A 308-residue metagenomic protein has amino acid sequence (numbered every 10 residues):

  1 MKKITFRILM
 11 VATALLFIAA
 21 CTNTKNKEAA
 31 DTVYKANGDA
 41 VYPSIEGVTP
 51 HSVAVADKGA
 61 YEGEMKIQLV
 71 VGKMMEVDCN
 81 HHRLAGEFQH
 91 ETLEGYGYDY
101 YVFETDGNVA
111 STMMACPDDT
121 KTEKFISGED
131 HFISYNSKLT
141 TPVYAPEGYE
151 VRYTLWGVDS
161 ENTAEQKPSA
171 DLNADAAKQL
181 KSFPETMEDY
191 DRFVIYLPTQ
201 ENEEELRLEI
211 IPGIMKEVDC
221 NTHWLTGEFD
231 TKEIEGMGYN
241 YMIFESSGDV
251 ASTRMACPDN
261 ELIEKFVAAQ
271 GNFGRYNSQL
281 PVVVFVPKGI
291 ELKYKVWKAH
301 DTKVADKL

Functional and structural regions predicted by a protein language model:
M1-M10: Bacterial N-terminal signal peptides that target proteins for export
I18-A20: C-terminal motif of bacterial Sec signal peptides marking the signal peptidase cleavage site
T22-A29: Bacterial lipoprotein signal-peptidase II cleavage site
A29-Y34, S52-A54, E87-H90, L172-A174 (+2 more regions): Long, low-complexity, serine/threonine/proline-rich intrinsically disordered regulatory regions in eukaryotic signaling
Y34, A40-G47, H51-Y61, S182-N202: Extended, low-hydrophobicity segments enriched in charged/polar residues
Y61-G128, E203-Q270: Mature extracytoplasmic domains of secretory-pathway proteins
D130-I133, G271-G274: Beta-strand-rich interaction surfaces with strong enrichment in secreted/lumenal proteins
Y135-P168, R275-L308: C-terminal partner/receptor-binding element of secreted or periplasmic proteins
